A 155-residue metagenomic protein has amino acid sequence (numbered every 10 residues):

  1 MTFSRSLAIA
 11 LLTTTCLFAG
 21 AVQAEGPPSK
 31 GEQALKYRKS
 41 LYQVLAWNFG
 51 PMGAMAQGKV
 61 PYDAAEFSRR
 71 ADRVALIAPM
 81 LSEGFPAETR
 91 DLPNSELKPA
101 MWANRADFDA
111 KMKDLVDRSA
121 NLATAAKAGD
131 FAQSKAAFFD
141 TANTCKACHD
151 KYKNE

Functional and structural regions predicted by a protein language model:
M1-L11: Bacterial N-terminal signal peptides that target proteins for export
A19-A21: N-terminal signal peptide c-region/cleavage motif recognized by signal peptidases
A24-G26: Extracellular/periplasmic low-complexity linear segments
P28, E32-A64, R70-E155: Sequence context surrounding c-type heme c attachment/ligation sites in exported
